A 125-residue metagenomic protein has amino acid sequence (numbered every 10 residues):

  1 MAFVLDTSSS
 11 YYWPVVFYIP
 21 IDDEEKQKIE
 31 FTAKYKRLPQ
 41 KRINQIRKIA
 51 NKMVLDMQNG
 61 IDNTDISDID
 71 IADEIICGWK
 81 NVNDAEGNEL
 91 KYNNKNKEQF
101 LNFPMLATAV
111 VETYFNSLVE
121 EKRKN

Functional and structural regions predicted by a protein language model:
M1-L55, E121-N125: Short, charged/polar N-terminal "headpieces" of proteins
F3-D6, N63, Q99: Exposed beta-sheet edge/beta-hairpin loop segments within beta-rich domains
K41, S67-D70, L101-N102, L106: Alpha-helix boundary/N-cap detector
I46-I49, E74-I75, Q99-F100, T113: Residues that form generic nucleotide/phosphate-binding pockets
V54-N63: Amphipathic alpha-helical interaction modules
N63, S67-A72, K122-N125: Cysteine-centric segments in proteins
D68-N88: Mid-chain, well-packed structural core segment of small domains
N83-N125: C-terminal charged interaction modules
